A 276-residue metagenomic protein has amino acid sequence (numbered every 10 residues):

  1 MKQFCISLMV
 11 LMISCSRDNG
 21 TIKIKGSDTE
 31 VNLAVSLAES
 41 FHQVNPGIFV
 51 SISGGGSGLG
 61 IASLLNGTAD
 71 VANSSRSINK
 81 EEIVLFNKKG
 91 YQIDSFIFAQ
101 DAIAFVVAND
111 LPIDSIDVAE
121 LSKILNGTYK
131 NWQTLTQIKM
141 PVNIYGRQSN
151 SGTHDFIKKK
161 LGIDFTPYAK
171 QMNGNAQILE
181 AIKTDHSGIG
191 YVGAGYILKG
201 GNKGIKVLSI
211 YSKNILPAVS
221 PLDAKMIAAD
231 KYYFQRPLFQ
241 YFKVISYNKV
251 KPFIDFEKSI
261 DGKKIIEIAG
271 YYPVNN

Functional and structural regions predicted by a protein language model:
M1-I22: Bacterial Sec-dependent N-terminal signal peptides
C15-A72, R76-K80, N87, D94-D101 (+1 more regions): Exported/periplasmic ABC-transporter solute-binding proteins
